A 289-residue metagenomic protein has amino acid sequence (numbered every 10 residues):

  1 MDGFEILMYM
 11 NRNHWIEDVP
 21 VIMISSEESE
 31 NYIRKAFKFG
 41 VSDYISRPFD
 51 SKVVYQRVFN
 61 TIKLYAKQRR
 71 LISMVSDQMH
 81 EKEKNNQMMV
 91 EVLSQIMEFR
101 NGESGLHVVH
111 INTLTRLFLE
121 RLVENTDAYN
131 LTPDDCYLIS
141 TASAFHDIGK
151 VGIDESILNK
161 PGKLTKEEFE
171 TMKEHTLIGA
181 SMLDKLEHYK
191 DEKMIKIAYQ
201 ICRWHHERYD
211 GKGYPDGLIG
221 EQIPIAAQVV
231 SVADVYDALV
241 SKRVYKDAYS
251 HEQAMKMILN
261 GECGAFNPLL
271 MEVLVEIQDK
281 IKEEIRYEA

Functional and structural regions predicted by a protein language model:
D2-E17: Short amphipathic alpha-helix used as the core "switch/output" element in two-component signaling
F4, E98-A289: Metal-dependent catalytic cores of enzymes that make or break cyclic nucleotides and related phosphoester linkages
W15, E27-N31: Negatively charged, flexible loop motifs adjacent to catalytic sites in prokaryotic signal transduction proteins
N31-Y32, P48-V58: C-terminal output helix
F59-H80: The C-terminal output helix
